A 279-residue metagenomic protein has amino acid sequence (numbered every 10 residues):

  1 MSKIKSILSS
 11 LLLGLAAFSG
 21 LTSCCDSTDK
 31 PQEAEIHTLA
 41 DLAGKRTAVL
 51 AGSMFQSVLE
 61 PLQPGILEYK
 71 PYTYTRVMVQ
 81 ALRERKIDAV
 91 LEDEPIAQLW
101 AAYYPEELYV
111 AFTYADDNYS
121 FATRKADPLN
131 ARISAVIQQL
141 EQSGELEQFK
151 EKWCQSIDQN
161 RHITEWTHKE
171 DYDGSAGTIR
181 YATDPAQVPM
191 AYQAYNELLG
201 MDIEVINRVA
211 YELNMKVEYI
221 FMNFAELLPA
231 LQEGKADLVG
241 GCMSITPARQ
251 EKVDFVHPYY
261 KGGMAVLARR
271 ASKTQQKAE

Functional and structural regions predicted by a protein language model:
S2-L11: Bacterial N-terminal signal peptides that target proteins for export
L21-S23: C-terminal motif of bacterial Sec signal peptides marking the signal peptidase cleavage site
C25, E33, A51-M54, E94-P95 (+3 more regions): Extended ligand-binding regions for polar small-molecule ligands
S27, P31, D41, R46-A51 (+7 more regions): Extracytoplasmic small-molecule ligand-binding "clamshell" domains of the periplasmic binding protein/Venus flytrap
G52-S53, T75, E94-P95, A115 (+6 more regions): Solvent-exposed coil/turn segments that connect beta secondary-structure elements in extracytoplasmic/periplasmic
M54-K70, Y109-A111, I137-S175: Ligand-binding clefts/hinges and TM-proximal coupling segments of bilobed small-molecule sensing domains
P64-L67, K86, L99-R124, G177 (+2 more regions): Ligand-binding "clamshell"
D88-D93, A97-Q98, D237-C242: Paired acidic/hydrophobic, glycine-rich loop segments that form the ligand-binding mouth/hinge of periplasmic-binding
